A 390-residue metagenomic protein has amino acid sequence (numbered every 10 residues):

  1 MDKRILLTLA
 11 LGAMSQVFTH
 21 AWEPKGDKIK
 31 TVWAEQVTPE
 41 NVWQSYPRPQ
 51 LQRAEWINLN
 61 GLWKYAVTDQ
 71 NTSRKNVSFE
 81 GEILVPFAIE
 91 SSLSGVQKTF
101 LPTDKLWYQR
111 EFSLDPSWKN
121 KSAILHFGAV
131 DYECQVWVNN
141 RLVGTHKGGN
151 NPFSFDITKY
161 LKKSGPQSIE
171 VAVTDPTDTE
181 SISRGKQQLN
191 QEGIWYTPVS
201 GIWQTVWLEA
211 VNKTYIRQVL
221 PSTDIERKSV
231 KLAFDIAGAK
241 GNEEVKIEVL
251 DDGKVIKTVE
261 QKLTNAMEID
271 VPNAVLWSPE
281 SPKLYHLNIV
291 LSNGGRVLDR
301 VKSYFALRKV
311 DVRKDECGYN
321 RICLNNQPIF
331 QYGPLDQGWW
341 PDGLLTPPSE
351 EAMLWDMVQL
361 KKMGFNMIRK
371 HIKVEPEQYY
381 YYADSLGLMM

Functional and structural regions predicted by a protein language model:
M1-E23: Bacterial Sec-dependent N-terminal signal peptides
W22-W56: N-terminal pre-domain segments of enzymes
W63, N140, V206, Y285 (+3 more regions): Conserved, mostly hydrophobic/aromatic
K64-T68, K98-T99, T103-Y215, A239 (+2 more regions): Accessory beta-strand-rich segments of carbohydrate-active enzymes
W137, K147-Y160, D178-L189, G193-Y196 (+1 more regions): Active-site mouth of glycoside hydrolases
V138, K228-Q261, L287: Beta-strand-rich binding/interaction modules
V143-G144, I256, I329: Short hydrophobic beta-strand segments in globular cytosolic domains
A210-K240, E316-R321: Surface beta-strand/loop "capping" patches
